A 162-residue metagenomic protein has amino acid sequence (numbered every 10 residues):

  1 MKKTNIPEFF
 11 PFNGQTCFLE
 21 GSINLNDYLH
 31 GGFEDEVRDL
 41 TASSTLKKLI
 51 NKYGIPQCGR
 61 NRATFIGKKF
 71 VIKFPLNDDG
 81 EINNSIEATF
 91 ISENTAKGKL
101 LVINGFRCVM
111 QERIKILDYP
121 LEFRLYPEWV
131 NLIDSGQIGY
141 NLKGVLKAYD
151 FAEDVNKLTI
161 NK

Functional and structural regions predicted by a protein language model:
K2-Y53: Juxta-kinase regulatory segment immediately upstream of eukaryotic protein kinase catalytic domains
K47-Q57, K97-L100: Short secondary-structure junctions
N51-F90: ATP-binding glycine-rich loop module of kinase domains
G59-R60, N104, I133-G136: Short, surface-exposed coil-to-beta transition loops
T64, V71-K73, M110, G139 (+1 more regions): Short hydrophobic-acidic sequence motifs that mark active-site Asp/Glu residues
I66, V102-I103, Y140: Generic beta-strand structural signal
P75-L76, E87-L125: Conserved structural core of kinase catalytic domains
N131-K162: Catalytic activation segment of kinase domains across protein kinase-like and atypical kinase folds
